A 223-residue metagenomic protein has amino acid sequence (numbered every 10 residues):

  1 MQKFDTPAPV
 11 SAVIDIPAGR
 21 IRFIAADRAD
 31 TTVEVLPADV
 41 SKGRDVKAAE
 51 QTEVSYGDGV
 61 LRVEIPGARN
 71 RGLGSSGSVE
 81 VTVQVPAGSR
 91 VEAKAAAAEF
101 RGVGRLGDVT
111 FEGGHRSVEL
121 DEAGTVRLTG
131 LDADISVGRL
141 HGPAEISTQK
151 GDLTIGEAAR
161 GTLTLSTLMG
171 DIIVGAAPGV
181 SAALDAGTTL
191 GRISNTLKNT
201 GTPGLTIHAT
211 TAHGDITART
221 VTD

Functional and structural regions predicted by a protein language model:
M1-K47, R69-T82, I193-G201, D223: Short acidic/polar N-terminal linker immediately downstream of export determinants
Q2-D5, Q51-V126, D134-V137, T202-D223: Right-handed parallel beta-helix
S11, D30-T32, Q51, R90 (+4 more regions): Exposed beta-strand and adjacent loop surfaces of beta-rich binding modules that mediate intermolecular recognition
S11-I24, V91-K94, A98, D108-E112 (+5 more regions): Primarily hydrophobic membrane-targeting regions of prokaryotic envelope proteins
A18, D39, A87, A97 (+5 more regions): Beta-strand elements of well-folded, non-transmembrane domains
A25, V63, A176: Acidic, glycine-rich low-complexity segments
V33-V35, G43-V46, G72-V79, V103-G104 (+4 more regions): A short, polar/proline- and glycine-enriched secondary-structure boundary/capping micro-motif
G138-D223: Short, surface-exposed interaction patches in beta-rich subdomains that mediate adhesion/assembly near membranes
